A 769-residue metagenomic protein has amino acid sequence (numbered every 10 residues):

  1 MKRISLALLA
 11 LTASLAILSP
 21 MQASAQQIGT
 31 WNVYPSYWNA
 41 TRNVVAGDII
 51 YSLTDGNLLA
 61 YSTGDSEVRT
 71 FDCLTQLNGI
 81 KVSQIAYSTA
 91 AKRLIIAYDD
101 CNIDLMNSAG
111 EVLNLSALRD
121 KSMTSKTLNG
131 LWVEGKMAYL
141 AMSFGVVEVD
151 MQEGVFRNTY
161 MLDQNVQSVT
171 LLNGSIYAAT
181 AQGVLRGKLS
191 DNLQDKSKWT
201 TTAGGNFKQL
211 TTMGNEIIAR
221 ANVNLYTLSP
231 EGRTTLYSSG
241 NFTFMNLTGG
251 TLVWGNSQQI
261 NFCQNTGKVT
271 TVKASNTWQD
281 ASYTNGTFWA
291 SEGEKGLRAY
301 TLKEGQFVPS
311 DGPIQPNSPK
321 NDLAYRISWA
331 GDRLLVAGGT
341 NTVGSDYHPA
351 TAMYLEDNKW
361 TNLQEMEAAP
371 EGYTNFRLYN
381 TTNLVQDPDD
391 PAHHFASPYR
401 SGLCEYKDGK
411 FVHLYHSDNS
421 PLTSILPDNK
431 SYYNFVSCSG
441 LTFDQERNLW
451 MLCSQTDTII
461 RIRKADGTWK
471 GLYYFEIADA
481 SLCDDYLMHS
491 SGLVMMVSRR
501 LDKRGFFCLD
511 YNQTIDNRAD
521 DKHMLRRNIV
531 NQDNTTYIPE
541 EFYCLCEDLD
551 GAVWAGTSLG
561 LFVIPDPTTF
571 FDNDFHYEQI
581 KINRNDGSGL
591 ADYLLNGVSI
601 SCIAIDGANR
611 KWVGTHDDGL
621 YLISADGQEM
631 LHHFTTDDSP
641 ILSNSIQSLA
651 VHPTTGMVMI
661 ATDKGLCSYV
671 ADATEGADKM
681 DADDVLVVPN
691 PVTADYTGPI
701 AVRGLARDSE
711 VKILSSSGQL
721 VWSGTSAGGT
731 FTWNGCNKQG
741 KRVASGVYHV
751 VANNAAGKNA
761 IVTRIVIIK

Functional and structural regions predicted by a protein language model:
M1-T30, W450: Bacterial Sec-dependent N-terminal signal peptides
A25-D684, L720: Carboxylate-rich, polar loop motifs that coordinate divalent cations or form catalytic acidic clusters
D389, D444, D695, G704-A706 (+3 more regions): Surface-exposed coil/turn segments at beta-strand junctions on protein surfaces, enriched
M657, A744-H749: Short, conserved beta-strand segments of beta-strand-rich sandwich/propeller modules, principally
K679-K712, T730-W733: Glycine-centered coil/turn sites that cap beta-strands in beta-rich domains
E710-V721, Y748: Short, glycine-anchored, charge-dense loop/turn motifs used at functional sites
L720-V743, N754-K758: Glycine-centered tight-turn motifs at strand-turn-strand junctions
H749-K769: C-terminal tail/sorting-segment detector
